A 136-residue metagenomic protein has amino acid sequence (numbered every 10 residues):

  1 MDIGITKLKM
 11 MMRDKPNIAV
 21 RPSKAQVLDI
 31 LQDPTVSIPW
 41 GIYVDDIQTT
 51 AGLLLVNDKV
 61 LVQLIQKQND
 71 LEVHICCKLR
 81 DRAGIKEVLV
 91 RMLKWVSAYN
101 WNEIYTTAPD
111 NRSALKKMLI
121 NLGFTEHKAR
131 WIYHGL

Functional and structural regions predicted by a protein language model:
M1-G41: Short amphipathic alpha-helix that is part of the acyltransferase structural core
W40-V60: A short helix-loop-beta-strand connector motif used in the catalytic cores of GNAT acetyltransferases and, in some
K67-R80: Conserved acetyl-CoA binding element of GNAT-fold acetyltransferases
R82-S97: Conserved acetyl-CoA-binding loop-helix of GNAT-fold acetyltransferases
S97, F124-T125: Beta-rich extracellular carbohydrate-active architectures
Y105-I120: Conserved beta-strand-loop-alpha-helix junction that forms the acyl-donor binding cleft
T125-L136: Conserved catalytic-core motifs of GNAT/GCN5-like acyltransferases
